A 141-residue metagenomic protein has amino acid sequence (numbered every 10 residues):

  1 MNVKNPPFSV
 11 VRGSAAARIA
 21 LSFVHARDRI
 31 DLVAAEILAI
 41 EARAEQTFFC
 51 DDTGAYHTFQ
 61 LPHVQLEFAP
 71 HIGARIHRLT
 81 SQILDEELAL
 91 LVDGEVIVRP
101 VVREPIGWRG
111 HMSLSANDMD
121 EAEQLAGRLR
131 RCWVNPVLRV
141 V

Functional and structural regions predicted by a protein language model:
M1-V141: Structural signature of multi-pass, alpha-helical inner-membrane proteins
